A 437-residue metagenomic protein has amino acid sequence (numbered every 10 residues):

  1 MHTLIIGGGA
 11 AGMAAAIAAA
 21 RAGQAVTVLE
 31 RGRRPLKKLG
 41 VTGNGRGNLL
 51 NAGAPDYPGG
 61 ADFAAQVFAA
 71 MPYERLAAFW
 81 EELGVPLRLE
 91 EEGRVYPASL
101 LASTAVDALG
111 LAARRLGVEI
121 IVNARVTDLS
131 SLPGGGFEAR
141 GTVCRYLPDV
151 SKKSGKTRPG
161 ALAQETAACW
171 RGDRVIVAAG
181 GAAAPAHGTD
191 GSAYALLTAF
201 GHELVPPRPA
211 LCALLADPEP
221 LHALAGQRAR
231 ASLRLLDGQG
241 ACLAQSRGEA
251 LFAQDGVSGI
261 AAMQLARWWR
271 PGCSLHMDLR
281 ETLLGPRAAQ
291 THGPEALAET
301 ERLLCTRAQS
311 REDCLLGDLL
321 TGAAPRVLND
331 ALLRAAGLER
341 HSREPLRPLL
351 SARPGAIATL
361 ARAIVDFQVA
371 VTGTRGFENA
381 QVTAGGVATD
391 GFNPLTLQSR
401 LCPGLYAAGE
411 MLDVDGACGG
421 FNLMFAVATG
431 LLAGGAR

Functional and structural regions predicted by a protein language model:
M1, L162-R174, Q245-R247: Core beta-strand elements of the Rossmann-like FAD/NAD(P) dinucleotide-binding domain in flavoenzyme oxidoreductases
H2-V28, A433-R437: N-terminal Rossmann-like FAD-binding beta1-loop-alpha1 element of flavoenzymes
I6, L29, C169-P185, L197-T198 (+2 more regions): Short hydrophobic core segments
A20-N44: Glycine-rich FAD pyrophosphate-binding loop
R33-P35, G40-V41, L49-P55, P86 (+2 more regions): An anion/pyrophosphate-binding glycine-rich loop and adjacent beta-alpha core in soluble alpha-beta enzymes
N44-E92: Glycine-rich active-site loop/strand segments that organize a redox cofactor
V122, A331-D415: A glycine-rich dinucleotide-binding beta-alpha-beta segment and adjacent secondary-structure elements that constitute
V122-G136: A conserved short coil-to-beta-strand element within the FAD-binding core of flavoproteins
